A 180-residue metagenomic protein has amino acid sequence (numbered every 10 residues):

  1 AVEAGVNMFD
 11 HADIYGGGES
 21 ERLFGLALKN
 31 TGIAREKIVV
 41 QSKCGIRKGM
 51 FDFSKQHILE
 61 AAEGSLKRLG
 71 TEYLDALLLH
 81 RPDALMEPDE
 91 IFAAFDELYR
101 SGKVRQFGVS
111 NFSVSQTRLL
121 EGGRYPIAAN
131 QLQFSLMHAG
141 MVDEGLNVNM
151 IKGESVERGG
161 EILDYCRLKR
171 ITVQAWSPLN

Functional and structural regions predicted by a protein language model:
A1, F51-L69, E90, S113-L119: Short, acidic/polar
A1, F9, F24, V40 (+6 more regions): Conserved, mostly hydrophobic/aromatic
A1-V39, R100: N-terminal binding-site loop/beta-alpha segment at the start of enzyme catalytic domains that lines or forms
V6, T71-L74, V104, I127: A structural motif
A12-R22, R47-D52, D83-E87, S115-T117 (+1 more regions): Acidic-and-aromatic substrate-binding clefts and catalytic sites of carbohydrate-active enzymes
C44-L59, H80, L85, I151: Active-site mouth loops of central-metabolism enzymes
L66-E87: Active-site groove signature of glycoside hydrolases
P82, M86-N180: Beta/alpha (TIM)-barrel catalytic core signal, keyed to glycine-rich beta->alpha loops juxtaposed to Asp/Glu that bind
